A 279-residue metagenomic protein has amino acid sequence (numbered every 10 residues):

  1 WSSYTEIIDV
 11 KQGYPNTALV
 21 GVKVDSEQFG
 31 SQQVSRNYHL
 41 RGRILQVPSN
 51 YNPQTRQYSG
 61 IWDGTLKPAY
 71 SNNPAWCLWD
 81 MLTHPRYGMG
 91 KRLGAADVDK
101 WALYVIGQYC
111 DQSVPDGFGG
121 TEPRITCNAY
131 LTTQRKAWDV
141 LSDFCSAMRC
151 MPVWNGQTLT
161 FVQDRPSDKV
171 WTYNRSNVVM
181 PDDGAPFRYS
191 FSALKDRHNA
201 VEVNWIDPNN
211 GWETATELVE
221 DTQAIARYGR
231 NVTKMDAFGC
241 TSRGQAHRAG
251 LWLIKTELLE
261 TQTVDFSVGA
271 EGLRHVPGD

Functional and structural regions predicted by a protein language model:
W1-M148, N155, I206, G211-E213 (+1 more regions): Polar, S/T/G-rich
Q157-T160: Hydrophobic residues embedded in beta-strands of well-ordered beta-sheets
D164-P166: Extended amphipathic alpha-helical segments with heptad-repeat/coiled-coil character used for oligomerization, fusion
N174-R243: Acidic, small/polar-enriched beta strand-loop surface segments
N209-G211, E257, R274: N-terminal assembly/attachment segments of tailed bacteriophage virion structural proteins
G244-Q262: Short, basic/aromatic beta-hairpin or loop at an interaction surface
Q262-E271: Short alpha-helix capping/helix-loop boundary micro-motifs
L273-D279: Short coil-to-beta transition motif at edge beta-strands of beta-rich domains
